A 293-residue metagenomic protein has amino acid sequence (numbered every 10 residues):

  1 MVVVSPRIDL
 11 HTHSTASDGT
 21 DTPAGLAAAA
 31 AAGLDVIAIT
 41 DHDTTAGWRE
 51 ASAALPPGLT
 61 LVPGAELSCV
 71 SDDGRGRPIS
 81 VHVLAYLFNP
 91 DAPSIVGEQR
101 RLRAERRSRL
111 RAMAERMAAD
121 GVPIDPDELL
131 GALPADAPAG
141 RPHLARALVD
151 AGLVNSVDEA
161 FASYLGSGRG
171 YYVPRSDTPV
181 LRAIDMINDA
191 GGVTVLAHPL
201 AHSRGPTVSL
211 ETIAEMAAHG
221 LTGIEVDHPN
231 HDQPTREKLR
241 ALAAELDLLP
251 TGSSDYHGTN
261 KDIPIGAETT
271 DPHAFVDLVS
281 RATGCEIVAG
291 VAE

Functional and structural regions predicted by a protein language model:
M1-S80, L165-G166, T178, I184-D185 (+2 more regions): An N-terminally biased module of ancient metal coordination in phosphate/nucleic-acid-related enzymes
M1-V4, A289-E293: Actinobacteria-biased recognition of intrinsically disordered, low-complexity terminal regions
A54-A214, T269, A274-A292: Extended substrate/RNA-proximal surfaces in nucleic-acid metabolism proteins
D247-S253, G258-C285: C-terminal active-site subregion of NodB/CE4 polysaccharide deacetylases
